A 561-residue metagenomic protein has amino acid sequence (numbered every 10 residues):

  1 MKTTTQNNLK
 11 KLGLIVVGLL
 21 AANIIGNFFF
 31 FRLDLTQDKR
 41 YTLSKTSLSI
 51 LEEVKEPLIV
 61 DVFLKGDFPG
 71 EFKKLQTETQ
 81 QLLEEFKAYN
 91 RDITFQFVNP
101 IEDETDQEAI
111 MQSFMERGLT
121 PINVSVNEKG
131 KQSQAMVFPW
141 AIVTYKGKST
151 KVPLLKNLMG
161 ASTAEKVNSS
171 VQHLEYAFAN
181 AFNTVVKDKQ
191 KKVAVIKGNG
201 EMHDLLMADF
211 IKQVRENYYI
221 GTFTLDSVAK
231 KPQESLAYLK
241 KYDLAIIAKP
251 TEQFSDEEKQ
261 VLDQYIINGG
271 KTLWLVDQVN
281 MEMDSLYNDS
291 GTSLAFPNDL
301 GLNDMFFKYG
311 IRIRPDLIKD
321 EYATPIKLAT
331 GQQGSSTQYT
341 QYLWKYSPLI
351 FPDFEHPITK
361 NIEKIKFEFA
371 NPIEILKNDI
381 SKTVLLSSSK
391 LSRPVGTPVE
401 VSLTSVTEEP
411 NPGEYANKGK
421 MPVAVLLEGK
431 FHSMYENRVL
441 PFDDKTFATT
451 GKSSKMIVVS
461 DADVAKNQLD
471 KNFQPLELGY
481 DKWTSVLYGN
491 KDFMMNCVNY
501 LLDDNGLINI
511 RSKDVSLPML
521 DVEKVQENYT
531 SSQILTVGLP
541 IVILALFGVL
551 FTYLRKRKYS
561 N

Functional and structural regions predicted by a protein language model:
K2-N561: Short, surface-exposed patches at the edges or C-terminal ends of soluble domains, predominantly
